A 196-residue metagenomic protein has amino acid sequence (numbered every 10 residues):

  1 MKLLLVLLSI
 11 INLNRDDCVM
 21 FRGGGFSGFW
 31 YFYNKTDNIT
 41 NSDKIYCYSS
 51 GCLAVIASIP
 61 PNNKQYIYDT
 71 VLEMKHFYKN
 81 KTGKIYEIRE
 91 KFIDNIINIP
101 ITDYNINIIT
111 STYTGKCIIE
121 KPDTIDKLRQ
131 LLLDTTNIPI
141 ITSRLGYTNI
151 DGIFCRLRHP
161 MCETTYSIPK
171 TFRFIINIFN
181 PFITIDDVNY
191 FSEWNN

Functional and structural regions predicted by a protein language model:
L3-Y48, I56-N196: Patatin-like phospholipase
